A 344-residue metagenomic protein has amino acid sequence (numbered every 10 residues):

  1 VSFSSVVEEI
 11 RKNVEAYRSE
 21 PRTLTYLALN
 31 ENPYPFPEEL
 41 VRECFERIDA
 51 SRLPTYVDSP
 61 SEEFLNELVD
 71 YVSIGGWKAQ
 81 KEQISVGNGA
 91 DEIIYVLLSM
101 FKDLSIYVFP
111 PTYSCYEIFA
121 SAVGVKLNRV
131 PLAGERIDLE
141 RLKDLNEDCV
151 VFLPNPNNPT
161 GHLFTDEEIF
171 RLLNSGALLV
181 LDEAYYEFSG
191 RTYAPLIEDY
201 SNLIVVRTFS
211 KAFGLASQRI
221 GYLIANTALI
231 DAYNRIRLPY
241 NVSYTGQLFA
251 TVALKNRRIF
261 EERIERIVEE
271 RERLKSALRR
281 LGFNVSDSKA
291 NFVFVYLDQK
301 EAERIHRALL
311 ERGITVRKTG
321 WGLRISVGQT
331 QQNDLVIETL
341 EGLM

Functional and structural regions predicted by a protein language model:
S2-G89, V96, M344: N-terminal small-domain helix-loop-helix segment of the aminotransferase-like
F36-P37, N202-R279, F283-S286: PLP-dependent aminotransferase class I/II
D70, E167, R307-M344: PLP-dependent enzyme catalytic core of the Aspartate aminotransferase-like
A79-I84, E183, S201-N202: Short acidic capping loops at alpha-helix termini that bridge into adjacent secondary structure
K81, S286-F292, K318-G322: Short Gly/Ser/Thr- and Asp/Glu-enriched loop/turn motifs at secondary-structure junctions
M100-F119, K126: Conserved PLP-anchoring active-site segment centered on the Schiff-base-forming lysine
N128, A133-E187: Active-site phosphate-binding strand-loop segment of PLP-dependent enzymes
V268, R280-R312, V327: Conserved PLP-binding catalytic core of the aspartate aminotransferase-like
